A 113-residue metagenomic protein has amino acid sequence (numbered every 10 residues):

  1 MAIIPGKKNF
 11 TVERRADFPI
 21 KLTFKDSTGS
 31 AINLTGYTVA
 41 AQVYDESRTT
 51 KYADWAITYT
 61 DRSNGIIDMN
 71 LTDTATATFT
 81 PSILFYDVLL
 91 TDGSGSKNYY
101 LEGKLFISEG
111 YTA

Functional and structural regions predicted by a protein language model:
M1-A113: Contiguous segments within soluble domain cores/interaction surfaces
